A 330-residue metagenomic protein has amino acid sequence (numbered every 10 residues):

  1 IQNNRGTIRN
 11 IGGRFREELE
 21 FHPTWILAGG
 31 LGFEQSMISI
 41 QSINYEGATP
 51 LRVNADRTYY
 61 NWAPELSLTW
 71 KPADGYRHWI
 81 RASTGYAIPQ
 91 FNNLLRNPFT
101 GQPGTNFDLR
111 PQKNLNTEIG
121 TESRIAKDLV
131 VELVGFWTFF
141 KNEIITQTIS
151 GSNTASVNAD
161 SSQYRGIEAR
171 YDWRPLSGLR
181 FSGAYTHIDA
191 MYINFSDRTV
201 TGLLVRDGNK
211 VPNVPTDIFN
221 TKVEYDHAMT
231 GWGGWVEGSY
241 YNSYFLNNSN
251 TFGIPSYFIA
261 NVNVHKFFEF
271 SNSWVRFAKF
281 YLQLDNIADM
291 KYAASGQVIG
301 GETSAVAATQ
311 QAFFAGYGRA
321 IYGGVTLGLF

Functional and structural regions predicted by a protein language model:
I1-A73: Signature of Gram-negative outer-membrane beta-barrel scaffolds
T7-I11, T58-W62, K113-T117, Q163-R165 (+4 more regions): Residues that define the transmembrane beta-barrel architecture of outer-membrane proteins
G13-L19, L66-W70, I119-S123, A169-W173 (+5 more regions): Residues on the lipid-exposed face of transmembrane beta-strands in outer-membrane beta-barrel proteins
F21-P23, L27, Q35-S36, G135-F140 (+2 more regions): Gram-negative outer-membrane beta-barrel transporters
F21-T24, A73-G75, D128, G178 (+3 more regions): Short loop/turn motifs that connect adjacent beta-strands in outer-membrane beta-barrel proteins
L27-L31, P64, H78-I80, V131-L133 (+6 more regions): Transmembrane beta-strands of outer-membrane beta-barrel proteins
K71, G75-A87, D108-R174, R180-S196: Membrane-embedded beta-barrel scaffold of Gram-negative outer-membrane proteins
Y86, A228-M229, Y240-F245, K266-F330: C-terminal beta-signal and adjacent terminal beta-strands/loops of Gram-negative outer-membrane beta-barrel proteins
